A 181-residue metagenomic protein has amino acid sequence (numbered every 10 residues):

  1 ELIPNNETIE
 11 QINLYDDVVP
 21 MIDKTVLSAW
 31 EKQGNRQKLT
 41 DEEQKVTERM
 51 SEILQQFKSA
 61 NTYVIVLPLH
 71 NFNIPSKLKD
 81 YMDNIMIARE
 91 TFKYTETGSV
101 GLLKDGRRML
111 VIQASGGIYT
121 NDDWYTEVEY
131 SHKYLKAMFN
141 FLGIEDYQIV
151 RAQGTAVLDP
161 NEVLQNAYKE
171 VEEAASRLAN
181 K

Functional and structural regions predicted by a protein language model:
E1-D83, I87, K169-K181: N-terminal beta1-alpha1-beta2 submodule of the flavodoxin-like/Rossmannoid cofactor-binding fold
E10-I12, V64, L110-I112, Q148-V150: Hydrophobic/aromatic beta-strand patches that form the interior of the parallel beta-sheet core in alpha/beta enzyme
D17, G117, T155-V157: Surface-exposed, flexible loop/turn segments at secondary-structure boundaries
A60-N61, G106, I144: Short, well-ordered alpha-helix to beta-strand connector turns
L69, S115, Q153: Residue-level signal for short, function-critical loop segments
I85-T91, K133: Gly/Ser/Thr-rich active-site loops/lids in small-molecule metabolic enzymes that frequently grip phosphoryl groups
Y94-N140: Short, glycine-/small-residue-rich phosphate/pyrophosphate-handling segment
N121-K181: Glycine-rich phosphate/pyrophosphate-binding loop and the adjoining helix
